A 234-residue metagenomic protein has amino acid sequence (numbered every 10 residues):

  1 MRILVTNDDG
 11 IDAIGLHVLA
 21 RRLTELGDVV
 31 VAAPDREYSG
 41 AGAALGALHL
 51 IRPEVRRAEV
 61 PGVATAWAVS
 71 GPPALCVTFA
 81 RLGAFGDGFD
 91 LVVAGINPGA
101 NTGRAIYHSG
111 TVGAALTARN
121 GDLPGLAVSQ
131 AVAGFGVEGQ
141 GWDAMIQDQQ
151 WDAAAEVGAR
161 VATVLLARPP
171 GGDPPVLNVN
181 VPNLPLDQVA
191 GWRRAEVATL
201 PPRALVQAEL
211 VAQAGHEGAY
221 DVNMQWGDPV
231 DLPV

Functional and structural regions predicted by a protein language model:
I3, I14-G83, D87-G88: A cross-family phosphate/adenosyl-ligand binding-site feature
V30-A32, W67, V93, P124-V128 (+1 more regions): Hydrophobic/aromatic beta-strand patches that form the interior of the parallel beta-sheet core in alpha/beta enzyme
A80-G86, G113-P124: Alpha-helix C-terminal capping segments
L91-G99: Short acidic, glycine-rich surface-loop motifs adjacent to enzyme active sites
V92, L116-A127, I146-Q147, V164: Contiguous mid-protein beta-loop-alpha structural module that forms a pocket-lining wall or clamp of enzyme active
A100-S109: Glycine/threonine-rich flexible loop motifs
R119-G141: Glycine-rich phosphate/pyrophosphate-binding loops and their adjacent beta-strand/loop elements at enzyme active sites
G141-V234: Electrostatically charged, flexible surface regions
